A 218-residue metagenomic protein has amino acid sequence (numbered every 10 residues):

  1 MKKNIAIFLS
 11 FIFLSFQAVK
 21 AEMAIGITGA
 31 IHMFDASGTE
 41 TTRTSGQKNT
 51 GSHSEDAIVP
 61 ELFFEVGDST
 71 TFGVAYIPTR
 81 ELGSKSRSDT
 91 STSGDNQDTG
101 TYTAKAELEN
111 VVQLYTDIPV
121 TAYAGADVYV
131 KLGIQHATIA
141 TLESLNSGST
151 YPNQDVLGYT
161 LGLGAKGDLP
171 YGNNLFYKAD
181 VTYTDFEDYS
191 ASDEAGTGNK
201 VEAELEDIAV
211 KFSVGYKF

Functional and structural regions predicted by a protein language model:
M1-A24: Cleavable N-terminal export/targeting peptides
A21-D35: Transmembrane beta-strand segments of Gram-negative outer membrane beta-barrel proteins
I31-G67: N-terminal targeting signals for Sec/Tat export/insertion, comprising classic cleavable signal peptides
M33, P60-S147, Q154, G167-N173 (+1 more regions): Gram-negative (and chloroplast) outer-membrane scaffold detector with strong preference for beta-barrel transmembrane
T39-R43, S88-D89, A140-S147, A179 (+1 more regions): Short, tandemly repeated low-complexity microdomains enriched for cysteine and small residues
S45-D56, S88-D89, T101-N110, G148-L157 (+2 more regions): Replace "Gram-negative outer membrane beta-barrel proteins" with "bacterial and organellar outer membrane beta-barrel
